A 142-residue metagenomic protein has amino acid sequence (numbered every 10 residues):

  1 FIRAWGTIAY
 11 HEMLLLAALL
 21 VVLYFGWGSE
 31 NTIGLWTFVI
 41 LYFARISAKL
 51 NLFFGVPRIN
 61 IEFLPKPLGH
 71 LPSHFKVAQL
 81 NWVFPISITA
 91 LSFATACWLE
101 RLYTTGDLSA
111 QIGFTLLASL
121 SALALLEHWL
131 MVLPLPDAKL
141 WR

Functional and structural regions predicted by a protein language model:
F1, L50-F75, D137-R142: Cytosolic, membrane-interface loops and tails of multi-pass inner-membrane proteins
F1-H11, H74-V83, V132, P136 (+1 more regions): Interhelical loop and helix-boundary elements at the membrane-water interface of polytopic inner-membrane proteins
I8-L23, V77-W98: Core segments of transmembrane alpha-helices that mediate helix-helix packing or line hydrophobic substrate/ligand
I8-P57: Hydrophobic transmembrane alpha-helical segments that form the core helix bundle of multi-pass membrane enzymes
L20-W36, C97-T115: Helix-coil boundary and interhelical linker segments in multi-pass alpha-helical membrane proteins
T32-V39, W82-I86, Q111-A122: Alpha-helical transmembrane segments of integral membrane proteins
V39-R58, T115, S119-P134: Transmembrane alpha-helical segments that form the membrane-embedded catalytic/substrate-channel core of multi-pass
E62-I86, L108-I112: Membrane-helix boundary/juxtamembrane motif in polytopic membrane proteins
